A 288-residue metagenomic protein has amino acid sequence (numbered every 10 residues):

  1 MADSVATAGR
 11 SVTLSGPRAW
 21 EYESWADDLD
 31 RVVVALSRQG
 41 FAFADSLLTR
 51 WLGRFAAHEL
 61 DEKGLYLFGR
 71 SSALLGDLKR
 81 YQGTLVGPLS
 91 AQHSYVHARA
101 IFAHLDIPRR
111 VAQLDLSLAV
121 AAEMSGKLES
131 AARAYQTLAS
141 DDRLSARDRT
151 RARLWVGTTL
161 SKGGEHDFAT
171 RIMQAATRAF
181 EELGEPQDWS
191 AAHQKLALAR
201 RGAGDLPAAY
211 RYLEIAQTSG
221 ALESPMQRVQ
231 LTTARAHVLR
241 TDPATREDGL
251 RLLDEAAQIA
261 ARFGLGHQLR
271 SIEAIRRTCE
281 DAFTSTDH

Functional and structural regions predicted by a protein language model:
M1, T13-S15, D61: A diffuse structural propensity rather than consistent per-protein peaks
M1-T7: Basic, Lys/Arg-rich alpha-helical nucleic-acid-recognition elements, primarily the DNA-binding modules of transcription
T13-A26: TPR-adjacent "capping" and linker segments in tetratricopeptide-repeat scaffold/adaptor proteins
W25-D28, V33-R38, A42-H288: Conserved binding/catalytic microenvironments
